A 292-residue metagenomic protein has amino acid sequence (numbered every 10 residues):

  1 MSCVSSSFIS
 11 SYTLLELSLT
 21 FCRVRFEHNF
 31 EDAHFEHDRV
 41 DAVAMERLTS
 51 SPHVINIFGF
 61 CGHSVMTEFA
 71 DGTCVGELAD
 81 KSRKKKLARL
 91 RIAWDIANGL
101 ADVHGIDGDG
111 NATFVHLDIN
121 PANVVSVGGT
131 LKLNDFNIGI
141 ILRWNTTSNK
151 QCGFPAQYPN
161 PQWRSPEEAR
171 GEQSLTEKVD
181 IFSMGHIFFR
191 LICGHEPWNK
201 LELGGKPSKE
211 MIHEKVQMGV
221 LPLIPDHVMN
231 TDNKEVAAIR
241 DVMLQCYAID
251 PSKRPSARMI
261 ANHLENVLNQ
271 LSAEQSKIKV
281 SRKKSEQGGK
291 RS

Functional and structural regions predicted by a protein language model:
M1-R39: ATP-binding glycine-rich loop module of kinase domains
N56-R83: Conserved structural core of kinase catalytic domains
H104-S126: Catalytic-loop of the protein kinase fold
A122, V127-Q162: Activation segment/activation loop of eukaryotic-type protein kinase catalytic domains
D180: Conserved catalytic-loop aspartate of Hanks-type protein kinases
D232-Y247: Conserved C-terminal C-lobe helix
Y247-M259: A conserved short helix/loop substructure at the end of the activation segment of eukaryotic-like protein kinase domains
